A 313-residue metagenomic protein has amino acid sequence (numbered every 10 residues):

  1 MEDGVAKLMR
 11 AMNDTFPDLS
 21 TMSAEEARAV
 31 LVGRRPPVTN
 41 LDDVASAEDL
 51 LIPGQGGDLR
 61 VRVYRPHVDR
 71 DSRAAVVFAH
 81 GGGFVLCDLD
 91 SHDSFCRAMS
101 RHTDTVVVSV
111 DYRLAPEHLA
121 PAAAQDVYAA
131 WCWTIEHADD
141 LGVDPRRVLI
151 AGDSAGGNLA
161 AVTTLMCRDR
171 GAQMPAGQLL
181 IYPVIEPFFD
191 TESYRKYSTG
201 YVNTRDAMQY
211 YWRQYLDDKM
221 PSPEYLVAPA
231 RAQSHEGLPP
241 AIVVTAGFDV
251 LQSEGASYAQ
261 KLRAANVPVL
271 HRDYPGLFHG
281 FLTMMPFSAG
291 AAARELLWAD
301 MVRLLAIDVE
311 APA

Functional and structural regions predicted by a protein language model:
M1-V63, P221, L305-A313: A glycine/proline-hinged amphipathic helix-loop "lid/cap" segment that gates access to hydrophobic ligand pockets
G57-R60, P66-A75, E236-L238: Proline/glycine-enriched tight loop/beta-turn segments at coil->beta junctions that connect or precede beta-strands
D90-V110: Short amphipathic alpha-helix adjacent to the substrate-entry channel of hydrolases
H118-D140, L297: Alpha/beta-hydrolase active-site loop
I135-I150, R170: Gly/Ser-rich "nucleophile elbow"/oxyanion-hole loop immediately N-terminal to the catalytic nucleophile in hydrolases
L165-M220: Hydrolase active-site cap/lid region
V243-T245: Short beta-strand/loop motif that positions the catalytic acidic residue of the alpha/beta-hydrolase fold
P286-A313: Catalytic active-site module of serine/aspartate enzymes centered on a nucleophile-bearing elbow/loop
